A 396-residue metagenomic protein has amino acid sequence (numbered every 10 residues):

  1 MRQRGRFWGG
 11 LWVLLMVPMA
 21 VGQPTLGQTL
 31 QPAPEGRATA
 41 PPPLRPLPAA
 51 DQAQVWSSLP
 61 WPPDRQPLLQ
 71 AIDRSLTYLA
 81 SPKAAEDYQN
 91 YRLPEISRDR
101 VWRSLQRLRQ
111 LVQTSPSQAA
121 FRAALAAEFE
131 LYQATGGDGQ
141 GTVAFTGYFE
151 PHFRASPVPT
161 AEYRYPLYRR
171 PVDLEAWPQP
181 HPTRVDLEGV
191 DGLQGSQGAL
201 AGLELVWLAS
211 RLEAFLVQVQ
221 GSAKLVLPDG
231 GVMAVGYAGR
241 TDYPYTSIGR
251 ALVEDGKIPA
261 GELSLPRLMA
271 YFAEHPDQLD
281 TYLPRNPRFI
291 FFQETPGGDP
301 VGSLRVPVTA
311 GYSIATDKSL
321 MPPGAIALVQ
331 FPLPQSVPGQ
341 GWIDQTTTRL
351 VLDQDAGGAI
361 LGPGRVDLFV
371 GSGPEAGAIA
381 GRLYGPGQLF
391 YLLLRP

Functional and structural regions predicted by a protein language model:
M1-R4: N-terminal secretory signal peptides that target proteins for export/translocation
R6-F7, G27: Short amphipathic alpha-helical "recognition" segments used for binding
G9-A20: Bacterial N-terminal signal peptides
A20-P34: Signal peptide processing junction and immediate N-terminal pro/mature segment of secreted/exported proteins
T39-P296, G302-V306, Y312: Secretory/export targeting leaders with adjacent low-complexity proregions
P296-P396: C-terminal soluble interaction/assembly domains
